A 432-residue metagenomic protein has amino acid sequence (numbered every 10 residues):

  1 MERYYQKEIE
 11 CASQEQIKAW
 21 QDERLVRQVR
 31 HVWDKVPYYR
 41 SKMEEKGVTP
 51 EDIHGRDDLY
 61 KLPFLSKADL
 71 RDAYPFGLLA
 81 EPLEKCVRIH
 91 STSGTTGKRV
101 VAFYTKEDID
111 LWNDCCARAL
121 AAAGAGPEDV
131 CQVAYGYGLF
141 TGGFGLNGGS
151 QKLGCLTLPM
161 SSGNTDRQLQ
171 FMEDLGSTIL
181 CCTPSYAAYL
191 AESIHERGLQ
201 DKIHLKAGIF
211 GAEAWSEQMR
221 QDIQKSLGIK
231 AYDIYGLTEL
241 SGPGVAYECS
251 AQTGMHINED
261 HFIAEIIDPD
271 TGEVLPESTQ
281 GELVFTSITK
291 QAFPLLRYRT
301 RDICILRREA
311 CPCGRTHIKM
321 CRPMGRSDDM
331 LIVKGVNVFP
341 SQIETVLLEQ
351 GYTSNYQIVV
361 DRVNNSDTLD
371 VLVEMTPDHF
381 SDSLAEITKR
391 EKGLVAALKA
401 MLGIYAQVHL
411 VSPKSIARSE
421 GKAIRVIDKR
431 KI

Functional and structural regions predicted by a protein language model:
M1-S91, T96-D114, R118-A122, P127 (+6 more regions): Nucleotide 5′-phosphate-binding alpha/beta core
E2-E8, L65-Y232, L240, G244-S250 (+4 more regions): Active-site phosphate/ATP/adenylate-binding loop shared across adenylate-forming ligases
I9, H256, R322-R326: Short, flexible turn/loop "capping" segments at secondary-structure junctions
G97, G198, T271-G272, G421: Detector for glycine-centered tight turns/loop "hinges" at secondary-structure junctions
M160, I234, I267, D361 (+1 more regions): Conserved beta-strand termini and adjacent loop/short-helix elements that scaffold enzyme active sites in alpha/beta
L180, T289-I404, G421: AMP-binding/adenylate-forming catalytic core of the ANL superfamily
I203, E259-H261, R326: Short, solvent-exposed loop/turn segments at the edges of secondary structure
W215-A310: Conserved AMP-binding/adenylate-forming
